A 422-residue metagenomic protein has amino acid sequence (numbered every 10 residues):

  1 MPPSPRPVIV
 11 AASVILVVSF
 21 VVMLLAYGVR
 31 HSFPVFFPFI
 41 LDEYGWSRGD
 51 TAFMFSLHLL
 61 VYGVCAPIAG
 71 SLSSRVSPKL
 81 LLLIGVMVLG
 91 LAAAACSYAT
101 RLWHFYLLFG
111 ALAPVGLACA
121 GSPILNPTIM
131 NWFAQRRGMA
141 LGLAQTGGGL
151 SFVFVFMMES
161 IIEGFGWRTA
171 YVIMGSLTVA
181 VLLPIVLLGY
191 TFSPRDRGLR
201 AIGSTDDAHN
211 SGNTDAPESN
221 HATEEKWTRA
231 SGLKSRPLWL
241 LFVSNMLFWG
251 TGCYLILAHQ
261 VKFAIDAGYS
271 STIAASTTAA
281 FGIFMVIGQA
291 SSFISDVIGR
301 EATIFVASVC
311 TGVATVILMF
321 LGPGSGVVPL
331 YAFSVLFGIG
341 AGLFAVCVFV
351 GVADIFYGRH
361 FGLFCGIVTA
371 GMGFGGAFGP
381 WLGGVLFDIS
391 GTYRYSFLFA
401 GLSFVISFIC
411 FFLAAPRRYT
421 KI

Functional and structural regions predicted by a protein language model:
F33-F37, A230-S291, G379: Extracytoplasmic gate region of multi-pass secondary transporters
I40, C119-F133, L343-F356: Intracellular juxtamembrane helix-capping segments at the cytosolic ends of symmetry-related transmembrane helices
C65-S77, G288-R300: Helix-to-loop junctions at the C-terminal end of transmembrane segments in multipass secondary transporters
M87-T100, C310-P323: C-terminal ends and interior cores of transmembrane alpha-helices in multi-pass membrane transporters/permeases
H104-A120, L247, P329-L343: Hydrophobic core of transmembrane alpha-helices in multi-pass small-molecule transporters, especially MFS/SLC-type
G110-T146: Cytoplasmic helix-loop-helix junction between adjacent transmembrane helices in 12-TM secondary transporters
G147-D196: Helix-loop-helix hairpin linking two adjacent transmembrane segments in secondary transporters
Y171-L188, Y395-L413: Symmetry-related core transmembrane helices of the 12-TM Major Facilitator Superfamily/SLC fold
